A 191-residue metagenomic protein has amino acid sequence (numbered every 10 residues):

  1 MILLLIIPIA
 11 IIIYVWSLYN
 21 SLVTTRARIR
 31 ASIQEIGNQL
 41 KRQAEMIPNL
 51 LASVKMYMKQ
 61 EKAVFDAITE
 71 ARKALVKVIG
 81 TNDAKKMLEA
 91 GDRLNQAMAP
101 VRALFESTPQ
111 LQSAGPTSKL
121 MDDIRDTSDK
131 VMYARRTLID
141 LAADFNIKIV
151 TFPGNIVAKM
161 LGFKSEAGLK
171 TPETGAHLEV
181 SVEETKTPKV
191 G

Functional and structural regions predicted by a protein language model:
M1-G191: A helix-centric hydrophobic-segment signal that preferentially recognizes long, alpha-helical stretches used
